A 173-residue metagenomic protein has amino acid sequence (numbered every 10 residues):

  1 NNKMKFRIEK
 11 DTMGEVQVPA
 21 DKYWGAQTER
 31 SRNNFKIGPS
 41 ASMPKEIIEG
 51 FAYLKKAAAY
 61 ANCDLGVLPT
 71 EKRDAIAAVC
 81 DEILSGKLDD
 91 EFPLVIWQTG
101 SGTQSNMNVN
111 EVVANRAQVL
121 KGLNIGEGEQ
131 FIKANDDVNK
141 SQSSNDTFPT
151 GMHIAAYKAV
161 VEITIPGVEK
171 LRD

Functional and structural regions predicted by a protein language model:
N2-D173: Conserved, well-structured ligand/cofactor-binding cores
